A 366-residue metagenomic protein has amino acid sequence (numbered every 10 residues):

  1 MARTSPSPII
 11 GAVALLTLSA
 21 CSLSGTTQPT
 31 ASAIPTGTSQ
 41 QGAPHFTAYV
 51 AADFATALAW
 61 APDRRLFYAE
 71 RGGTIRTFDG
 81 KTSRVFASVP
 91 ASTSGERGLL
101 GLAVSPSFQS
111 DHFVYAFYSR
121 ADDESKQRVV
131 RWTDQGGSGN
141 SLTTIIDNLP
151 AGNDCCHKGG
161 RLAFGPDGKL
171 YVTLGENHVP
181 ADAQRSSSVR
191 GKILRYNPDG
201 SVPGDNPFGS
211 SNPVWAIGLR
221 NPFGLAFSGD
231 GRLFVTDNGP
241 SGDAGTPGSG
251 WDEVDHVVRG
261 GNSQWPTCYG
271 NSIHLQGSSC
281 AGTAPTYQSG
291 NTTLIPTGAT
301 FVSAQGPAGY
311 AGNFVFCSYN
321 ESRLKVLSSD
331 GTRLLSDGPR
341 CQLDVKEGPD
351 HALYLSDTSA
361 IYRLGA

Functional and structural regions predicted by a protein language model:
L18-A43: C-terminal region of N-terminal signal peptides and the immediate post-cleavage residues of exported proteins
P35, R97-L99, S107-Q109, N177-T332 (+3 more regions): Beta-propeller domain segments
T47-D53, A87-S94, I145-N153, P213-G218 (+2 more regions): Surface loop/turn motifs at the tips and blade-to-blade linkers of beta-strand repeat domains
T47-G73, L294-V302: Beta-strand-rich domains and repeat architectures in extracellular enzymes and scaffolds, especially beta-propellers
Y68-A69, A116, Y171-T173, F234-T236 (+2 more regions): Residue position within the beta-strands of beta-propeller blades
T82-P106: Blade-loop segments of beta-propeller domains
K126-A163: Asp-box/WD-like beta-propeller blade repeats and closely related beta-sheet repeat scaffolds
